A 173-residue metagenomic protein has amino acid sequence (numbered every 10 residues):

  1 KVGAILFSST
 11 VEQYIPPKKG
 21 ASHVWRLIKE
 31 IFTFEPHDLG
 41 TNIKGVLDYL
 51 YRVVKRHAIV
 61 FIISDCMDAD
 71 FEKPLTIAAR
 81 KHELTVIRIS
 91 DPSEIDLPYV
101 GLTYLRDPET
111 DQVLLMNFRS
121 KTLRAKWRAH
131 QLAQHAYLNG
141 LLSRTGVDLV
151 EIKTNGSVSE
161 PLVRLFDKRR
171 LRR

Functional and structural regions predicted by a protein language model:
K1-K19, I59-I63: Von Willebrand factor
A4, F61-C66, L84, L142: MIDAS-like acidic motif and immediate structural context at the N-terminus of von Willebrand factor A/I domains
S8-E12, C66-D68, G156-V158: Short, internal active-site loops enriched in acidic
Y14-P17, W25-F32, L114: Mobile active-site "lid"/loop adjacent to the S-adenosyl-L-methionine
S22-A58, D68-D70, S90-P92: Von Willebrand factor
E35, I63, K126-W127: A generic structural signal for short
Y49-R56, D70-R173: Von Willebrand factor type A / integrin I
